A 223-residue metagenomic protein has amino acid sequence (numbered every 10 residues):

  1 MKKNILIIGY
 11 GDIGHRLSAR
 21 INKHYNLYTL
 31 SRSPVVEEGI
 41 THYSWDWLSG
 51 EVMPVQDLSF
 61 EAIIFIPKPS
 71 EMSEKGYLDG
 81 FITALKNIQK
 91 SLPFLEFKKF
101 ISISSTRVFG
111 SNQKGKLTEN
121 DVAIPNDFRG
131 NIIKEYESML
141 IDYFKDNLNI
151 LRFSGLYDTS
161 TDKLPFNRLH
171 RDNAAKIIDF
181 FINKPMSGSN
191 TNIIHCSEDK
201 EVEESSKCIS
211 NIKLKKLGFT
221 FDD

Functional and structural regions predicted by a protein language model:
G14-H15: N-terminal Rossmann-fold NAD(P) dinucleotide-binding loop
I40-N87: NAD(P)H-binding glycine-rich loop region in Rossmannoid oxidoreductase-like domains and their noncatalytic homologs
N87-N126: Conserved Rossmann-fold NAD(P)-dependent oxidoreductase catalytic core, especially the SDR/UDP-sugar
S105, E135-T159: Conserved beta-loop-beta element that borders a ligand/cofactor-binding pocket
G110-Q113, R152-P165, V202: Flexible, glycine-rich beta-alpha linker
I150, T161-N183: Substrate-positioning beta->alpha
S160-P165, N183, S189-E204: Glycine-rich Rossmann NAD(P)(H)-binding loop
S205-D223: C-terminal amphipathic/interface module of NAD(P)-dependent oxidoreductases and related NAD-binding regulators
